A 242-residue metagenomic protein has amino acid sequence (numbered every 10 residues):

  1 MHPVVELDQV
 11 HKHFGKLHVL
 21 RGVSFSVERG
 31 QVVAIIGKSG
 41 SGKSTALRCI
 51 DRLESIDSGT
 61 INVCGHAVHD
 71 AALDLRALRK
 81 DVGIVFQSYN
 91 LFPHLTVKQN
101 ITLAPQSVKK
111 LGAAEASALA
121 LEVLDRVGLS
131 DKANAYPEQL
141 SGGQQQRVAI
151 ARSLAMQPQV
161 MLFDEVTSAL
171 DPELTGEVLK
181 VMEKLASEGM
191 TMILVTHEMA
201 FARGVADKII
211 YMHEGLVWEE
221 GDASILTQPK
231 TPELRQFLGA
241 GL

Functional and structural regions predicted by a protein language model:
H2-V5, H11-A223: ABC family nucleotide-binding domain
M212-E214, E220-L242: C-terminal boundary and immediately downstream tail of ABC-type ATPase nucleotide-binding domains
